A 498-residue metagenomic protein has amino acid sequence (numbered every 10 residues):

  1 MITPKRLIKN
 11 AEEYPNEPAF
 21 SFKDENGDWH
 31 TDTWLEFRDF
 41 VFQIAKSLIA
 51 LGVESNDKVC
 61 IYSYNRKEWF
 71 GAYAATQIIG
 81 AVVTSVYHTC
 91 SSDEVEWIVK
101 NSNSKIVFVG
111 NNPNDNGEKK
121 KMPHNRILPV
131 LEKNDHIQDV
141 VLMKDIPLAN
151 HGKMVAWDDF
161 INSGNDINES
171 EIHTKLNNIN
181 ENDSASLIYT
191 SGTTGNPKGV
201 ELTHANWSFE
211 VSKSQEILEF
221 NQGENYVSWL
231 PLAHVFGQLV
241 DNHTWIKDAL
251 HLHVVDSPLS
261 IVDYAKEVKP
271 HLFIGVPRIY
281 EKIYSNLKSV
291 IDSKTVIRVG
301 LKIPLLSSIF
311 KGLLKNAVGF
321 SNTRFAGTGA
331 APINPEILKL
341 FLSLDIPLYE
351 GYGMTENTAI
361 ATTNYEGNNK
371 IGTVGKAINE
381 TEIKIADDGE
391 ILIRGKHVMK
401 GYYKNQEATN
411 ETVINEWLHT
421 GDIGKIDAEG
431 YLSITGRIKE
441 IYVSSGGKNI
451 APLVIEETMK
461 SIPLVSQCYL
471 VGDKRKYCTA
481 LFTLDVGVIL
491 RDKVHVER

Functional and structural regions predicted by a protein language model:
P15-P18, L142, V155, N165-Y189 (+2 more regions): Conserved pre-ATP/AMP-binding loop-to-beta segment of ANL
N16, F20-R66, F70-A74, S91-E96 (+2 more regions): Conserved AMP-binding/adenylate-forming core of the ANL superfamily
T31-L35, A185-V211: Conserved AMP-binding A3 loop
F40-Q43, E181, V200-N221: Conserved structural elements of the adenylate-forming
I78-N162: Structural core segment of the AMP-binding/adenylate-forming
T190, A377-S444, S461: Conserved ATP-binding/catalytic segment of the ANL
S208-N225, L232-L313, N322, P347: Conserved AMP-binding/adenylation subdomain of ANL enzymes
L252-V254, N322-T328, P335-G389, H397-G401 (+1 more regions): Conserved ATP-binding loop and adjacent catalytic segment of the adenylate-forming AMP-binding
